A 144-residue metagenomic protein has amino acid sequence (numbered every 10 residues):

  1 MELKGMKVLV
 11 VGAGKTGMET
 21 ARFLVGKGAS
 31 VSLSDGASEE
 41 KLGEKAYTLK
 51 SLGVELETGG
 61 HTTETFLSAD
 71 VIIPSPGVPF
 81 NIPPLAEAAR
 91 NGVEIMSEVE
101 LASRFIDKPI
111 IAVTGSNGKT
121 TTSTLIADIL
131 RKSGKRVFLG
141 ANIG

Functional and structural regions predicted by a protein language model:
M1-S97, L101: N-terminal leader/targeting and accessory segments in enzymes
E64-L67, P76-G144: Phosphate-binding loop of NTP-binding sites
